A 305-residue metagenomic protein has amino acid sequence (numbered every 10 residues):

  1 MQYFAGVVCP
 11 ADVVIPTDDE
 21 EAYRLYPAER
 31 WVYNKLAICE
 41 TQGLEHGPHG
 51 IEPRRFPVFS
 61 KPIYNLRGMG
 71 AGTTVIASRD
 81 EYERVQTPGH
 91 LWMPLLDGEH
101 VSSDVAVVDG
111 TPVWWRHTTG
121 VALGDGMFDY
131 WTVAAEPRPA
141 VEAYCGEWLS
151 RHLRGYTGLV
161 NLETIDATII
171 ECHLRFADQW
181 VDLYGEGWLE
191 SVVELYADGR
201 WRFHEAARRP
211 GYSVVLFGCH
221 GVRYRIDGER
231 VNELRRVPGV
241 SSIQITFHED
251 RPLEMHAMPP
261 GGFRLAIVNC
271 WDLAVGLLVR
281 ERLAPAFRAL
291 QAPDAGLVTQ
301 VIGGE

Functional and structural regions predicted by a protein language model:
M1-E21: Protein-protein interaction modules outside structured cores
D18-W148: Active-site nucleotide/adenylate-binding loops and adjacent lid/helix of ATP-dependent enzymes
Q42, E194-E305: Peripheral (often C-terminal) accessory segments that flank ATP-dependent C-N-forming ligase machineries
H46, T87, H152-Y156, R235-I243: Short secondary-structure junctions
F56, E99-V101, G158-V160, P210 (+1 more regions): Residues at beta-strand starts and edge strands
S60, W92, H117-V121, T164 (+2 more regions): Short beta-strand element of the conserved SAM-dependent methyltransferase core
E99-H100, V105-R154, D166-V215: ATP-dependent carboxylate/phosphate-activation module, predominantly the ATP-grasp catalytic core and closely related
R154-A167, I245, V268: A short glycine-rich, hydrophobically flanked beta-strand micro-motif that places a catalytic Asp/Glu for divalent metal
